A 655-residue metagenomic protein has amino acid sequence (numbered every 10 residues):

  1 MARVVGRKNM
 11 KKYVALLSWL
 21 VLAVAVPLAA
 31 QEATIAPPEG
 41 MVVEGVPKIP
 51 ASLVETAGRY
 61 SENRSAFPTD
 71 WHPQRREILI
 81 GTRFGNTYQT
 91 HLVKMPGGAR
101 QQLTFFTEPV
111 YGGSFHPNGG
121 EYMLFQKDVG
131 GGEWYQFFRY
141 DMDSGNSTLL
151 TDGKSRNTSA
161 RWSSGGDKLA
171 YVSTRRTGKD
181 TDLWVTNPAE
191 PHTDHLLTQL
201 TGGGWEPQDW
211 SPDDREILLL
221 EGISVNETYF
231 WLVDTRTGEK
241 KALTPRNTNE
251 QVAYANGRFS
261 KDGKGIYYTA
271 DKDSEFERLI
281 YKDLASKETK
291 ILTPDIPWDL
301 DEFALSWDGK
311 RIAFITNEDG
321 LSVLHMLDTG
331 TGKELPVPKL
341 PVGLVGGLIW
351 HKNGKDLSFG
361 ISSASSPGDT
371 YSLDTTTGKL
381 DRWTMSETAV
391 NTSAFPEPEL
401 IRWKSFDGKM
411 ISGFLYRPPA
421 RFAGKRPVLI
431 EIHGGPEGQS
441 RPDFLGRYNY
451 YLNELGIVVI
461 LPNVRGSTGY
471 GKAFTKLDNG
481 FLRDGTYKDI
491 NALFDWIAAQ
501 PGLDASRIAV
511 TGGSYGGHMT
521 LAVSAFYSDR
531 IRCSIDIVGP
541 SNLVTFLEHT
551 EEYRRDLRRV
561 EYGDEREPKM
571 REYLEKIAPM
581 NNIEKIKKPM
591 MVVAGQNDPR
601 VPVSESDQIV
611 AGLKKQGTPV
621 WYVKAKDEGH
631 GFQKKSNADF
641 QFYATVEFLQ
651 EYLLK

Functional and structural regions predicted by a protein language model:
E32-S65, V93-Y111, Y140-R156, R176-G178 (+7 more regions): Multi-bladed beta-propeller domains
P68, P73, I78-G85, K94 (+17 more regions): Beta-strand C-termini and the immediately following turn/loop, strongest in propeller blades
D70-H72, S114, R161, D209 (+3 more regions): Conserved beta-strand position repeated across blades of beta-propeller domains
R402, D407-A420: A short loop-to-beta-strand scaffold at the N-terminal edge of the catalytic core in hydrolase folds
R417, G424-G434: Short beta-strand element of the alpha/beta-hydrolase
H433-G438, S514: Active-site glycine-rich loops that stabilize anionic/oxyanionic intermediates across multiple enzyme folds
P442-P462: Short amphipathic alpha-helix adjacent to the substrate-entry channel of hydrolases
E454, L461-K655: Active-site-proximal cap/loop segments of hydrolase catalytic domains
